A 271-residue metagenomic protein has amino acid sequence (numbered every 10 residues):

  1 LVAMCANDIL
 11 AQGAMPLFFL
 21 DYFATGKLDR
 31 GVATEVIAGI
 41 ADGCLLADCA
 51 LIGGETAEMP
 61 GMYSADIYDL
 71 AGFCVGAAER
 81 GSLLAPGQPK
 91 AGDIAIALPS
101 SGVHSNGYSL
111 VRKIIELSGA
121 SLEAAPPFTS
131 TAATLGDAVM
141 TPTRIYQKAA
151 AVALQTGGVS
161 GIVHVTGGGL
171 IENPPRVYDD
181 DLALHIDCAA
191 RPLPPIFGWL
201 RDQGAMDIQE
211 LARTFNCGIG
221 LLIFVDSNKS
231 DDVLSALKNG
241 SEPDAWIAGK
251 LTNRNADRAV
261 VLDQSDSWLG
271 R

Functional and structural regions predicted by a protein language model:
L1, C5, M15-S109, K250 (+1 more regions): Glycine-rich anion-binding loops of enzyme active sites
A6-N7, A151: Generic structural signal for well-ordered alpha-helical scaffold segments
G13-M15, L110, G158, D244: Short loop/turn motifs at secondary-structure junctions
V32, V36-A47, Y63-L70, S121 (+2 more regions): Glycine-/charge-enriched secondary-structure boundary and capping motifs
P89-D137: Acidic, glycine-rich loop-and-beta core segments that form the ion-binding/anion-interacting portion of active sites
